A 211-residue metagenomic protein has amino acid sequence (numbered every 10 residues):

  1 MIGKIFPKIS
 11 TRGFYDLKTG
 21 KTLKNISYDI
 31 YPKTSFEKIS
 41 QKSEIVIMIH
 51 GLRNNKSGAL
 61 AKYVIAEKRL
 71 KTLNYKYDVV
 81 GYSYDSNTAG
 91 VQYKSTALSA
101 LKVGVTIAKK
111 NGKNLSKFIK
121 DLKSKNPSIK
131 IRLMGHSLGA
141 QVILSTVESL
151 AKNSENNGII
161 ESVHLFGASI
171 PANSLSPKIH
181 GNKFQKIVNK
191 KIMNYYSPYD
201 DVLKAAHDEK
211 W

Functional and structural regions predicted by a protein language model:
M1-E37: A domain-start/cap signature at the N-terminus of enzymes
I2-K8, F14, V46, V79-G81 (+1 more regions): Conserved beta-strand scaffold positions in the cores of enzyme catalytic domains, especially in NTP/NDP-utilizing
E37-I39, G90-V91: Short hydrophobic/aromatic-rich motifs at helix boundaries and adjacent loops
K38-K42, K186-I187: Flexible, charged surface loops at secondary-structure boundaries
S43-L52: Short beta-strand element of the alpha/beta-hydrolase
K56-W211: Serine-dependent carboxylesterase/thioesterase catalytic core of lipase-like alpha/beta-hydrolase/SGNH enzymes
